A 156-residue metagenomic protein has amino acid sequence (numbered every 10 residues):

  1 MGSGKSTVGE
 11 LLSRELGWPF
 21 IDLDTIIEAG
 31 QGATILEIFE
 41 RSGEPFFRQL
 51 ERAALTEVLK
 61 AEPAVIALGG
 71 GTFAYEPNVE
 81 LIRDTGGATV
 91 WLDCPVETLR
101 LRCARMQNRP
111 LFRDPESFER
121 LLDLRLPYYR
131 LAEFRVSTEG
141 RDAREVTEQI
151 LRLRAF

Functional and structural regions predicted by a protein language model:
M1: The conserved Walker
G4: Conserved glycine(s) of the Walker
T7, L11, E15, A88 (+1 more regions): NTP-dependent small-molecule kinase module
P19, L23-R83, Y128: ATP-dependent small-molecule kinase phosphotransfer cores that center on conserved nucleotide phosphate-binding segments
Q31, F39, E51, L59 (+4 more regions): Short, flexible helix/strand-to-coil boundary loops that buttress conserved ligand/catalytic motifs in alpha/beta
G70-F73, P95-E97, R141: Short glycine-rich anion-binding loops that position phosphate/pyrophosphate groups of nucleotides and phosphorylated
P77-E80, L101-R105, E148-Q149: Short amphipathic alpha-helical segments
D84-P127: A glycine- and Lys/Arg-enriched "phosphate-lid" helix/loop adjacent to the NTP-binding pocket of small-molecule kinases
